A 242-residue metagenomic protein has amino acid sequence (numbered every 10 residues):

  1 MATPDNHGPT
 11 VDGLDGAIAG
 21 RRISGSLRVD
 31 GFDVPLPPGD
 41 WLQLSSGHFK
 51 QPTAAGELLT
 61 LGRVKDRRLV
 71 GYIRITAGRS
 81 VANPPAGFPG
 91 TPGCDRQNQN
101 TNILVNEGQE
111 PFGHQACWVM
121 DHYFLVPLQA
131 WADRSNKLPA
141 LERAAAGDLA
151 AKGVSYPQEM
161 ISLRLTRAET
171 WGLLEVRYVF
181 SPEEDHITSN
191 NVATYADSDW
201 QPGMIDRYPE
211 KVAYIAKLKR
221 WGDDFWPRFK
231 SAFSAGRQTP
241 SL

Functional and structural regions predicted by a protein language model:
A2-Q109: N-terminal Sec/ER secretory leader and immediately downstream segment of secreted/extracellular precursors
R68-L242: Mature extracytoplasmic/lumenal regions of exported proteins
